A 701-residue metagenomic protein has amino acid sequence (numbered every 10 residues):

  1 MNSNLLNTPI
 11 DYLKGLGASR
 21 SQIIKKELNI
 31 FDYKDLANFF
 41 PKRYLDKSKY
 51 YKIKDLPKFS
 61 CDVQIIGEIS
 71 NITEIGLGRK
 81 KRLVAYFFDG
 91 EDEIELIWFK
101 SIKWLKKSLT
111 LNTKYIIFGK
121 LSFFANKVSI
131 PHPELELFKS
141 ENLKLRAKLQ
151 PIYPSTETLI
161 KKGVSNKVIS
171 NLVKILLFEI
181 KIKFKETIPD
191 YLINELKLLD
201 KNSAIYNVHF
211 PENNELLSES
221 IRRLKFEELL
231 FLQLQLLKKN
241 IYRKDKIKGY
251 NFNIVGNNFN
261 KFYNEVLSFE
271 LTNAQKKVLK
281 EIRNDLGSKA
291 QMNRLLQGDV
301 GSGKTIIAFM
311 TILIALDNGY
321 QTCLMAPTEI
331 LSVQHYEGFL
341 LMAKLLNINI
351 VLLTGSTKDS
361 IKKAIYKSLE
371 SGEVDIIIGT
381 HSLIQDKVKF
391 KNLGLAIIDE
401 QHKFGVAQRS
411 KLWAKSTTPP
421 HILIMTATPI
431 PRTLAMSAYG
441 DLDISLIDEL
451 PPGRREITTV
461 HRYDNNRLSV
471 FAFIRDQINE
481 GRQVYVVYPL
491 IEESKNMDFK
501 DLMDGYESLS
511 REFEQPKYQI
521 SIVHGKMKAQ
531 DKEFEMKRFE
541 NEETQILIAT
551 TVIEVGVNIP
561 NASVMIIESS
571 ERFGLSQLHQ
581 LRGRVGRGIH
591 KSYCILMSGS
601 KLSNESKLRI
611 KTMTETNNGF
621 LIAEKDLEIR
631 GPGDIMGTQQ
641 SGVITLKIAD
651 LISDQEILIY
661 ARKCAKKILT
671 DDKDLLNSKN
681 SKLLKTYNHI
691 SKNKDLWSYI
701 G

Functional and structural regions predicted by a protein language model:
Q22-I23, G249-L296: Conserved pre-motif I regulatory segment
F39-I66, S70: OB-fold nucleic-acid-binding modules
E68, K120-L121, Q235, S570 (+1 more regions): Short, surface-exposed secondary-structure boundary micro-motifs
I75-V266: Upstream accessory/linker segments immediately N-terminal to the RecA-like ATPase cores of bacterial MutS and a subset
H132, S140, L395, K411-W413 (+9 more regions): N-terminal cationic and glycine-rich segments that engage phosphates or anionic surfaces
K280, Q291-K611, L621: Inter-lobe coupling/hinge segments of SF2-like helicase ATPases
K537-L547, I553-P560, M565-E568, G583 (+3 more regions): Accessory helical-bundle/CTD segments and flexible terminal tails appended to RecA-like ATPase motors
